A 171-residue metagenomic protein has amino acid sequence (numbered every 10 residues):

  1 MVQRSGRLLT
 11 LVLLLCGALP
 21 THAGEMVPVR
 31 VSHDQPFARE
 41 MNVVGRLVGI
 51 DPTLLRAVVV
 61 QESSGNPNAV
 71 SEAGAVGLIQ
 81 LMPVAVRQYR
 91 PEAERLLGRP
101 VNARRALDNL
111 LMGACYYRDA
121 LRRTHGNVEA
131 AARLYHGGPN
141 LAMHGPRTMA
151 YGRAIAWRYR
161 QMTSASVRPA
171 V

Functional and structural regions predicted by a protein language model:
M1-L9: Bacterial N-terminal signal peptides that target proteins for export
L9-T10, N109: Charge-rich, low-complexity terminal tails
T10-G17: Bacterial N-terminal signal peptides
L19-A23: Sec/Tat signal peptide C-region and signal peptidase I cleavage site
G24-V171: Catalytic glycan-binding domains that act on GlcNAc-containing polysaccharides
